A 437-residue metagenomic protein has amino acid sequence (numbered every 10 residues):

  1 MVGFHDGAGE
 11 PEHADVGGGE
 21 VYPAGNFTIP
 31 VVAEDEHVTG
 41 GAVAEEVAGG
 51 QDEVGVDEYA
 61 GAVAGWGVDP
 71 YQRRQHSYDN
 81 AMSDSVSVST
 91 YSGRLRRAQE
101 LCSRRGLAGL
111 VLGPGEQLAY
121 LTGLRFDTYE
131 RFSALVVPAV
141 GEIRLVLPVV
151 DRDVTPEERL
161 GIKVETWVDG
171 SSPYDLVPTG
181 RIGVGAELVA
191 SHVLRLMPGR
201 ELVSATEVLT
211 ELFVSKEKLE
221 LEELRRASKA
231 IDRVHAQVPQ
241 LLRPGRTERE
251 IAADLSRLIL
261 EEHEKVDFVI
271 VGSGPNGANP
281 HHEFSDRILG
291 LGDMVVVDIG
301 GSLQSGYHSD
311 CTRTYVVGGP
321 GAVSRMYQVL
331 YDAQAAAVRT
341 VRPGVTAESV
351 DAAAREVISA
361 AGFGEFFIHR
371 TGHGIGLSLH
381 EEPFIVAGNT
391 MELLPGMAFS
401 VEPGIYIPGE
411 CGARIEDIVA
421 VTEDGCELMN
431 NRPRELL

Functional and structural regions predicted by a protein language model:
M1-A8, E207: Short intrinsically disordered, low-complexity coil segments enriched in acidic
D6-G7, P11-V16, V21-P23, F27 (+5 more regions): Alpha-helix boundary/capping motif
V43: Phosphate-backbone recognition surface of nucleic-acid-processing proteins
Y78-L437: Active-site neighborhoods and metal-handling regions in enzymes and metal-associated proteins
